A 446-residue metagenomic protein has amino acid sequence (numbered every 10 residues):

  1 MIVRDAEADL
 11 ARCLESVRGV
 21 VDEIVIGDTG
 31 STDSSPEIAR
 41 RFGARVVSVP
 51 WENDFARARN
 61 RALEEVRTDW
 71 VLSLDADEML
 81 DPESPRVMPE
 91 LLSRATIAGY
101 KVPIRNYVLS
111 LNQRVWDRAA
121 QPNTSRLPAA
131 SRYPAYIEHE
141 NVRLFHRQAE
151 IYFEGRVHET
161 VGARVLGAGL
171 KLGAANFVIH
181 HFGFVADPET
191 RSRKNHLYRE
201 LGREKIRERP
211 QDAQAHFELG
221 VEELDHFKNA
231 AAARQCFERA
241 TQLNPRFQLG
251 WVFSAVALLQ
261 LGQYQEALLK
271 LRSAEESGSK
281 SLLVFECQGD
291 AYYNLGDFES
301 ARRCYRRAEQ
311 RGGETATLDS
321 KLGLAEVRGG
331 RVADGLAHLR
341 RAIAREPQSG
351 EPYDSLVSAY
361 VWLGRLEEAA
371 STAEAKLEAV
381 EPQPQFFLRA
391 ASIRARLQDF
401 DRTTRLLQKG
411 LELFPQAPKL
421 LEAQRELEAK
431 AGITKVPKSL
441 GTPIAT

Functional and structural regions predicted by a protein language model:
S16, V20, I26-R40, W51 (+1 more regions): A conserved acidic beta->alpha catalytic loop
P36-R61, E65: Conserved donor nucleotide-binding strand/loop of the catalytic core
A56-L63, D69, L74, L80-K228 (+1 more regions): Catalytic-site signature of metal-activated, phosphate-bearing donor transferases, centered on the GT-A/GT-A-like
V221-E222, V256, D290, L324 (+3 more regions): Residue-level recognition of tetratricopeptide repeat
L224-D225, L259, E286, Y293 (+4 more regions): Position-specific recognition of the canonical hydrophobic site in helix A of tetratricopeptide repeat
